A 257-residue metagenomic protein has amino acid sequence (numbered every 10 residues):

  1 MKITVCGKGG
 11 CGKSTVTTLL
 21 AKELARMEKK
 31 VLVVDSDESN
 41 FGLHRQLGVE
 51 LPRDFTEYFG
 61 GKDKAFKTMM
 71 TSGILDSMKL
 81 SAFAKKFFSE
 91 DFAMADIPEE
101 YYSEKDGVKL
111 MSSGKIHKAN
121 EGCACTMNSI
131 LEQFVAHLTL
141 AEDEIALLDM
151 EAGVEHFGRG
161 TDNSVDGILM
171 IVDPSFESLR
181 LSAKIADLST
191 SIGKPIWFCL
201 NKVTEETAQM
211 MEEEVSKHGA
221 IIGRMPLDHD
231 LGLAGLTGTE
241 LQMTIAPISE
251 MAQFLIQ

Functional and structural regions predicted by a protein language model:
K2-S36: Walker A/P-loop phosphate-binding motif and the immediately C-terminal alpha-helix
L19, R26-M27, C125-R224, G232-L233: Conserved catalytic-core segment of NTP-binding enzymes
E23-D106: N-terminal phosphate/diphosphate-binding loop that engages ATP/GTP or pyrophosphate donors across diverse enzyme folds
V33, V108-L110, I221-R224: Conserved beta-strand scaffold positions in the cores of enzyme catalytic domains, especially in NTP/NDP-utilizing
S36-S39, K202-T204, D228: Residues in the short beta-alpha loop(s) of Rossmann-like NAD(P)-binding domains
K79-A152: Phosphate-binding/switch loop-helix module in NTP-utilizing enzymes
G235-I245: C-terminal boundary of histidine-terminating zinc-finger modules
P247-Q257: C-terminal alpha-helix
